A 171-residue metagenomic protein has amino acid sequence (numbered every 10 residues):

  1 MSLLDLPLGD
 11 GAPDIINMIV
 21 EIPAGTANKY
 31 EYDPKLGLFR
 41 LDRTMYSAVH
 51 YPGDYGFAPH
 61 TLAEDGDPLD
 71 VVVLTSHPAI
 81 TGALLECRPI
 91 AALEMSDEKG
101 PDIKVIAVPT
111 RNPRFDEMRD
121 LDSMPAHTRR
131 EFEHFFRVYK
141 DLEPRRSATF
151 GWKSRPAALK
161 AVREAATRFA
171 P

Functional and structural regions predicted by a protein language model:
M1-P171: Hydrophobic N-terminal alpha-helices or hydrophobic patches in metabolic proteins across all domains of life
